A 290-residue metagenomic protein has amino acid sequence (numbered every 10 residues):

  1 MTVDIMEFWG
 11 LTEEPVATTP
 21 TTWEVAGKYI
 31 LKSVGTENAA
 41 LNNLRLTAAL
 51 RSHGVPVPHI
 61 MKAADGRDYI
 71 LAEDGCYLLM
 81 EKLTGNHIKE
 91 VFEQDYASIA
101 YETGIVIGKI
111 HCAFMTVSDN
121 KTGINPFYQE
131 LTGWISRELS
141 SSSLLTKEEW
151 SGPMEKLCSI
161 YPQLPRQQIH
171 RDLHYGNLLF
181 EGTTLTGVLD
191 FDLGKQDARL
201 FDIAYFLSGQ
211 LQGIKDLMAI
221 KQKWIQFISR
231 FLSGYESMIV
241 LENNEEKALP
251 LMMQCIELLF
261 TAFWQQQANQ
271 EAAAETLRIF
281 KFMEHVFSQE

Functional and structural regions predicted by a protein language model:
M1-E13: Juxta-kinase regulatory segment immediately upstream of eukaryotic protein kinase catalytic domains
T18-G27, L31, I60, E155-F201: Active-site acidic catalytic loop and adjacent metal/ATP-binding pocket of ATP-dependent phosphoryl transfer enzymes
A26-V117: ATP-binding pocket architecture of kinase catalytic cores
V91-E102, K195-A198, A219-K223: Short alpha-helix boundary/capping segments
Q94-L144, R166: A cross-family kinase active-site recognition segment
L200-I239, C255-Q270: Active-site activation/catalytic loop segments of kinase-like enzymes and analogous catalytic loops in related
L241-M253: All-alpha amphipathic helical-bundle segments outside canonical DNA-binding/catalytic cores that form hydrophobic
F260-E290: ATP/Mg2+ or Mg2+-diphosphate-binding catalytic cores that bind nucleotide phosphates or diphosphates via glycine-rich
